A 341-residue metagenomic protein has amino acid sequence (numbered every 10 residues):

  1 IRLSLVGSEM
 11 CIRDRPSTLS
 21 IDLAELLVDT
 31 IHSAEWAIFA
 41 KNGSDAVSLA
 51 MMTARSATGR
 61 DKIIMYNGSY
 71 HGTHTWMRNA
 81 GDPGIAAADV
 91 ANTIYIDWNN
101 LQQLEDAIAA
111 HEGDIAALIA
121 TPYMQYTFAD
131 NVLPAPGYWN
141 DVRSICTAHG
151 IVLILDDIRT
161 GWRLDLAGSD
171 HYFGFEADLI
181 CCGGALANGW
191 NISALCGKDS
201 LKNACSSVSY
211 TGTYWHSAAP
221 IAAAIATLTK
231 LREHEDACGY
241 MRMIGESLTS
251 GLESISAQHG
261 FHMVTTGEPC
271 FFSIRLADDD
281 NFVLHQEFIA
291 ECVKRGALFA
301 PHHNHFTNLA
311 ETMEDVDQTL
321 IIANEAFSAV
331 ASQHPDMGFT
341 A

Functional and structural regions predicted by a protein language model:
I1-I12: Short, small-residue-biased leader/transition segments that mark boundaries at the very start of proteins
I12, F173-A204, H216-A223: Active-site PLP attachment segment
P16-I21, N188-N191, L195, V208-R232 (+1 more regions): PLP-dependent aminotransferase class I/II
D22-A120, M124, G137, E246-T249: PLP-dependent aspartate aminotransferase-fold enzymes
N131-L164: Catalytic PLP-binding core of fold-type I/II PLP enzymes
T227-E253: Structural signature of PLP-dependent enzymes
R232-E233, E291-A341: PLP-dependent enzyme catalytic core of the Aspartate aminotransferase-like
M243-A290, A310-E311: Conserved PLP-binding catalytic core of the aspartate aminotransferase-like
